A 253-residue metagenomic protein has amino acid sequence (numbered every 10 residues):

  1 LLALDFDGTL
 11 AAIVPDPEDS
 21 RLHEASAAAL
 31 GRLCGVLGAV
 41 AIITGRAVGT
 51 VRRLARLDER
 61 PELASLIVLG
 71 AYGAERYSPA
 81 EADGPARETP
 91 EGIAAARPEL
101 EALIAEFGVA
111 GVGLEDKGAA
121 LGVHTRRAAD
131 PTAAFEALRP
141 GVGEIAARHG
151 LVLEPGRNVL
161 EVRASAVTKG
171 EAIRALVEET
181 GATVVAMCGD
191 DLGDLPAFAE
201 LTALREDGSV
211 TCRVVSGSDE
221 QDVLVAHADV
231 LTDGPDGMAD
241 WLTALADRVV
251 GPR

Functional and structural regions predicted by a protein language model:
L1-D16, I42, I173: Asp-based phosphoryl-transfer active-site loop
L2-L4, V68, A186-C188: Residue-level marker for buried hydrophobic side chains located in beta-strands that build the well-ordered beta-sheet
T9, V48, G193: Conserved Rossmann-like nucleotide-cofactor binding loop
A11-D19, R157-A164: Glycine-rich phosphate-binding "P-loop"
R21-D116: Active-site phosphate-binding/coordination module
E59-E75, E144, L224-D240: Structural recognition of alpha->loop->beta junctions
F107-E200, S209: Conserved acidic, metal-coordinating active-site core of Asp-based, Mg2+-dependent phosphoryl-transfer enzymes
G170-R253: Mg2+-dependent phosphoryl-transfer enzymes with acidic/Ser/Thr/Gly-rich catalytic loops
